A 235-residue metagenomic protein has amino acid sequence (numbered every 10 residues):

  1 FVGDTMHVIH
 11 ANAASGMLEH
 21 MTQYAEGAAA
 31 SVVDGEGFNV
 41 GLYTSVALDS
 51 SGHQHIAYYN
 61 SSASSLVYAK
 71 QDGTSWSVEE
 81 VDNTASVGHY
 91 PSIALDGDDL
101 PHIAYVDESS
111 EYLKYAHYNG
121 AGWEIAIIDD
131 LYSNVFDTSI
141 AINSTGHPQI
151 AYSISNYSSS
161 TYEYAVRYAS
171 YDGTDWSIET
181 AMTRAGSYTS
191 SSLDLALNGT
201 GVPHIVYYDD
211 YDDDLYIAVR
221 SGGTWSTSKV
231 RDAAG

Functional and structural regions predicted by a protein language model:
F1-G235: Extracellular, repeat-based ectodomains that mediate carbohydrate processing or recognition
